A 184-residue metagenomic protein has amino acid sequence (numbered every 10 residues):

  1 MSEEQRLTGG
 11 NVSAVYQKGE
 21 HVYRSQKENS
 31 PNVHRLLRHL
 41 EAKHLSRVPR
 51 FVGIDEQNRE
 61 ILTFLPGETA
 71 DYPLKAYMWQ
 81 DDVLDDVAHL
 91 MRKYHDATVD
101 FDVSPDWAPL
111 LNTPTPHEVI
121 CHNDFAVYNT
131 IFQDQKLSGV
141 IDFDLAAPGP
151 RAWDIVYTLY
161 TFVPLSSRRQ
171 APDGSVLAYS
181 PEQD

Functional and structural regions predicted by a protein language model:
S2-R38, G53, I61-T63, A70-Y77: ATP-binding glycine-rich loop module of kinase domains
S13-Y16, P109-D154, P164-S167: Active-site acidic catalytic loop and adjacent metal/ATP-binding pocket of ATP-dependent phosphoryl transfer enzymes
E41, H95-V99, V163: Protein kinase-like catalytic domain
E41-E56: Conserved HxN/HPN-centered segment at the entrance to the catalytic loop of eukaryotic protein kinase-like domains
D55, D102-T113: Short, glycine/charge-rich beta-strand/loop segments that flank catalytic centers and engage negatively charged groups
Q57, A70, D85, S175-D184: Helix-rich C-terminal or lid/interface subdomains of diverse kinases
P73-D106, E118-N123, Y128-Q133: Conserved kinase catalytic-core helix
I155-D184: Active-site activation/catalytic loop segments of kinase-like enzymes and analogous catalytic loops in related
